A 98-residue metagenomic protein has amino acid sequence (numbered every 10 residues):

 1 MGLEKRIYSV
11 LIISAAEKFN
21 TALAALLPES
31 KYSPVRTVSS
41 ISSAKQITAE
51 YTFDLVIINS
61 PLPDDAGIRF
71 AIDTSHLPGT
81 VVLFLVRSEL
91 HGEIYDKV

Functional and structural regions predicted by a protein language model:
E4-I7, Y32: Phosphate-coordination loops involved in phosphoryl transfer and adenosine-cofactor binding
S14: Conserved acidic carboxylate
E17-R36: Two-component/phosphorelay signaling modules centered on CheY-like receiver
A25-E29, I47, K97-V98: Alpha-helical interaction/dimerization surfaces of two-component signaling modules
T37-L55: Acidic, metal-coordinating helix/loop segments flanking the phosphotransfer/catalytic sites of two-component signaling
D54-H76, V86-I94: Conserved phosphotransfer microenvironments
L77-V81: A short helix->loop->beta-strand "cap" motif at the edges of active sites that frequently abuts
